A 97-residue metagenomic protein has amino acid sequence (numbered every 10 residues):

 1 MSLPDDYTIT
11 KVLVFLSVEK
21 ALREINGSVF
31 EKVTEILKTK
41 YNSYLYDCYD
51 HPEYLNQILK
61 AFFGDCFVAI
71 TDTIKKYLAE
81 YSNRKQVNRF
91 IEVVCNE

Functional and structural regions predicted by a protein language model:
M1-E97: Long, compositionally biased intrinsically disordered regulatory segments in eukaryotic proteins
